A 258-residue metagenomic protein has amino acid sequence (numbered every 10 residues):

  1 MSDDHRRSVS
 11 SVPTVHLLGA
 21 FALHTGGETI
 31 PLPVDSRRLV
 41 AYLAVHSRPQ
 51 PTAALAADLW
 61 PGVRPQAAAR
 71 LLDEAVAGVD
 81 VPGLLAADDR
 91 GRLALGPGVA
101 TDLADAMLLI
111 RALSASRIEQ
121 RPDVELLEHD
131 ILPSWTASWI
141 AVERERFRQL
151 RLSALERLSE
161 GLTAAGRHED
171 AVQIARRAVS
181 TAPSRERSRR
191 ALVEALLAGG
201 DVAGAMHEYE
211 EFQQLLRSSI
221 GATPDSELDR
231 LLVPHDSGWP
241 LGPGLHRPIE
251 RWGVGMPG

Functional and structural regions predicted by a protein language model:
M1-V12: Basic, amphipathic DNA-recognition helix from helix-turn-helix-like DNA-binding domains
S2, E28-P33, V45, W60-L71 (+1 more regions): Intrinsically disordered, charged and Pro/Gly-enriched terminal/linker segments that flank large helical-solenoid
P13-H16, L84-D89: Short beta-strand
L17-R37: A structural micro-motif at secondary-structure boundaries
L23, L55, V79, A205 (+1 more regions): Conserved RecA-like P-loop NTPase ATPase core
Y42, D58-G62, G78, P82: Amphipathic alpha-helical regulatory segments at dimerization interfaces that relay allosteric signals between sensory
Y42-L55: Short capping segments at the starts of secondary-structure elements
D73-L84, Q213: C-terminal flanking helix
